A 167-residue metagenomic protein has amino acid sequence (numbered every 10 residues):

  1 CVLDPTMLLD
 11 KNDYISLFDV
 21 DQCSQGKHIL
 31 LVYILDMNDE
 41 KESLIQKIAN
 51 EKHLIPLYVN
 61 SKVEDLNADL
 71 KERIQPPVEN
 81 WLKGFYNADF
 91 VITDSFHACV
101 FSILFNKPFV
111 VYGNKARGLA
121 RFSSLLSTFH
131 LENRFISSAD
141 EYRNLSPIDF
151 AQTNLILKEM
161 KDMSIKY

Functional and structural regions predicted by a protein language model:
C1-Y167: Active-site anion-handling motifs in enzyme catalytic cores
